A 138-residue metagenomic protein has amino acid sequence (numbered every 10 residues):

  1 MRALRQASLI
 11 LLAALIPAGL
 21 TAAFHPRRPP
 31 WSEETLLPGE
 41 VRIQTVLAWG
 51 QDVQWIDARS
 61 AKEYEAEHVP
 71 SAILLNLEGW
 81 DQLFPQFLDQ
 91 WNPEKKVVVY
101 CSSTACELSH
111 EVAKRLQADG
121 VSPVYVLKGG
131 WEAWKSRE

Functional and structural regions predicted by a protein language model:
M1-A66: Flexible, polar/low-complexity N-terminal or interdomain linker segments that lie immediately upstream of folded
G39-Q44, W80-Q86: N-terminal post-signal-peptidase region of extra-cytosolic proteins
Q54, A58-N76, Q90, V98-C101: Mid-length scaffold segments of soluble, non-membrane domains
E65, D81, E132: Nucleotide phosphate-binding site architecture
A72-G79, V121-V126: Short hydrophobic/aromatic-enriched beta-strand-loop microsegments
E78-D81, A105: Short beta->alpha connector loops
Q86-W134: Catalytic cysteine-centered active loop of the rhodanese-like fold, especially the PTP/DSP P-loop
E138: Active-site neighborhoods of enzymes that stabilize oxyanions during catalysis
